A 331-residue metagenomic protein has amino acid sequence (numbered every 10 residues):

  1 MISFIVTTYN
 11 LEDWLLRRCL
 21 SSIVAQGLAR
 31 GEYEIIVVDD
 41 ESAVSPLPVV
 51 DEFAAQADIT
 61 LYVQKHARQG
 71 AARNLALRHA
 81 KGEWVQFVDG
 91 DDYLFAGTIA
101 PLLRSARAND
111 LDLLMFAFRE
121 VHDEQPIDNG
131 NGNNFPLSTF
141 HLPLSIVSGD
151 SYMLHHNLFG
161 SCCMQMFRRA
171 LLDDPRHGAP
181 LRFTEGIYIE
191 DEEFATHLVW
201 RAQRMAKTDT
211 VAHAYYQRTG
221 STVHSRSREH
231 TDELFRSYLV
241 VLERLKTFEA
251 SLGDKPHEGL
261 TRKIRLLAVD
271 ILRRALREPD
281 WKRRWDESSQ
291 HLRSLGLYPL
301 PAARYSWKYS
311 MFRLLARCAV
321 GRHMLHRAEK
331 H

Functional and structural regions predicted by a protein language model:
M1-S3, S22, E34, E193: Cell-envelope/extracellular polymer assembly enzymes that use nucleotide-activated donors
I2-E12, R18-C19, Q26, V38: A conserved hydrophobic helix/loop-capping motif in glycosyltransferases and polysaccharide synthases
L20-K65: Acidic donor-binding segment of Leloir-type glycosyltransferases
Q64-R73, L77, I187-Y188: A short, glycine-/small-residue-rich helix N-cap motif at loop->alpha-helix starts within glycosyltransferase
Q69, G90-A206, H213-D232: Donor-binding/catalytic cores of nucleotide-activated saccharide and glycerol-phosphate transferases/polymerases
V85: Short aromatic/hydrophobic "clamp" motif used to bind/position activated sugar donors
A108, L276-H331: Membrane-interface aromatic/basic loop that binds lipid-linked glycans or pyrophosphate carriers, typified by
V211-T219, S225-D254, R277-L297: Catalytic core of nucleotide-sugar-dependent glycosyltransferases
